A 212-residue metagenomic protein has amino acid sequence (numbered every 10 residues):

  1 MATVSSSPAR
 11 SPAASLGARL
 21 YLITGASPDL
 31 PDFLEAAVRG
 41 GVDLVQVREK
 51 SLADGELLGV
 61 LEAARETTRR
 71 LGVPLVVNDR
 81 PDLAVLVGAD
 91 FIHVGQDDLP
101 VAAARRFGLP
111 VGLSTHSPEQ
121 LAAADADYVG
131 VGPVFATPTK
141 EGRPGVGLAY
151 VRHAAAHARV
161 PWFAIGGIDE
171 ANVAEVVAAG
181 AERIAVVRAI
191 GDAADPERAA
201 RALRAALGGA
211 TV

Functional and structural regions predicted by a protein language model:
M1-H93, D98-V101, R105-D127, R143-V146 (+3 more regions): Conserved N-terminal beta1-alpha1 strand-loop-helix module at the mouth
D127-V134, V187: Non-cysteine beta-strand/loop elements that form the S-adenosyl-L-methionine
P138-T139: Juxtamembrane interface at the ends
E182-V186: Acidic, Mg2+-coordinating phosphoryl-transfer loop and its flanking beta/alpha structural elements, shared across
